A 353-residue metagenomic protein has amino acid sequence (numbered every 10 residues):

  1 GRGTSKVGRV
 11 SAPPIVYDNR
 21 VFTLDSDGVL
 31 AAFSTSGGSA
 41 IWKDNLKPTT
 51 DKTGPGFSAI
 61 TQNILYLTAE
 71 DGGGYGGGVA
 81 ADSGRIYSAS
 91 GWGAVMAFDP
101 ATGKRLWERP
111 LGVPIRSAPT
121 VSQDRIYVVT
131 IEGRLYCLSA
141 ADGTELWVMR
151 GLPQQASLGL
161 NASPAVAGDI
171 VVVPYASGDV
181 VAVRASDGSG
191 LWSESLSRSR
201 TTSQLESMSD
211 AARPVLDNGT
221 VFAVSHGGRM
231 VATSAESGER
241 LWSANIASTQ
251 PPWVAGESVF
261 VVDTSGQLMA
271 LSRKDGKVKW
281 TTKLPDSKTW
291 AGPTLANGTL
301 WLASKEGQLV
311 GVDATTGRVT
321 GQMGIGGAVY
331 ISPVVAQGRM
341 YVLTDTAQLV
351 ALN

Functional and structural regions predicted by a protein language model:
G1-I15, K43-D82, R105-S122, E145-G168 (+5 more regions): Extracytoplasmic beta-rich repeat domains
F22-T23, L30-A32, A80, Y87 (+1 more regions): Mobile, glycine-rich extracellular loop/lid and propeptide segments that shape or gate substrate/ligand access
D25, S90-G91, T130-I131, Y175-A176 (+4 more regions): Structural signature of WD-repeat beta-propellers
S26, A31-G38, N45-L46: Beta-propeller domains
S34-G37, D99-T102, S139-D142, R184-G188 (+4 more regions): Short loop/turn segments that connect beta-strands within beta-propeller blades
T299-A347, N353: C-terminal closing repeat unit and adjoining cap/tail of repeat-based domains
